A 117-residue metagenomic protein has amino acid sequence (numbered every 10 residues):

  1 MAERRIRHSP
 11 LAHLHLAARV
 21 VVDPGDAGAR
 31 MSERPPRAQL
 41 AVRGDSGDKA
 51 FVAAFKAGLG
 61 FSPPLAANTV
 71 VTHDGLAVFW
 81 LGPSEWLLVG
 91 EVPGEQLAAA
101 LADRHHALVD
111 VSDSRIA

Functional and structural regions predicted by a protein language model:
M1-A117: Basic, glycine/lysine-rich polyanion-binding surfaces/domains
